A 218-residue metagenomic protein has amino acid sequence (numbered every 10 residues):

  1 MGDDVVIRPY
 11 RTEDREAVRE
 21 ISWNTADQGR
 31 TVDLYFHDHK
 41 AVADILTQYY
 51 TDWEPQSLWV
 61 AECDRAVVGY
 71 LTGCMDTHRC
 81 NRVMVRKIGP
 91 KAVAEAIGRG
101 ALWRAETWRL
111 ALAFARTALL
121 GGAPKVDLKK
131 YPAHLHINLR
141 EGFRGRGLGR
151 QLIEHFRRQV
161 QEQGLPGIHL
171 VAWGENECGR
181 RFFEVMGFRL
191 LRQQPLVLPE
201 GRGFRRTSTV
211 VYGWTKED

Functional and structural regions predicted by a protein language model:
V6-E20: A short beta-loop-alpha structural element at the N-terminal edge of CoA-dependent acyl/N-acetyltransferase catalytic
A26-L46, V85-V93: Conserved GNAT-fold acetyl-CoA-binding loop/helix
F36-L58, C63, T72: Active-site rim helix/loop that mediates acceptor-substrate recognition in acyltransferases
H78, V171, E184, R189-F204: Conserved catalytic-core motifs of GNAT/GCN5-like acyltransferases
H78-H136: Conserved acyl-donor/pantetheine-binding loop and adjacent beta-alpha core of acyl/acetyltransferases and related
Y131-A133, V160-A172: Conserved GNAT acetyl-CoA-binding A-motif
H134-R144, L170-R180, L196-L198: Conserved beta-strand-loop-alpha-helix junction that forms the acyl-donor binding cleft
H136, G145-Q159, R181, V185: Conserved acetyl-CoA-binding loop-helix of GNAT-fold acetyltransferases
